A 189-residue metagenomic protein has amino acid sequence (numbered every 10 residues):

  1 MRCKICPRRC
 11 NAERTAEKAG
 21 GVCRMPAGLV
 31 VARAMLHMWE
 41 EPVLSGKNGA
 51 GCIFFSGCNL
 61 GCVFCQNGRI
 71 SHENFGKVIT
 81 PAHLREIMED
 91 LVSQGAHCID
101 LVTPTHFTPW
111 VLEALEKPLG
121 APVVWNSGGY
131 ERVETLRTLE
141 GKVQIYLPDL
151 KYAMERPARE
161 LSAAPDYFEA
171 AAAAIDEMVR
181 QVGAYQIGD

Functional and structural regions predicted by a protein language model:
M1-A19, G183-D189: Auxiliary Fe-S-binding modules of radical SAM enzymes
A19, R24-Y146, M154-R156: Conserved Radical SAM active-site core
I79, S162-A170: Alpha-helix N-cap and loop-to-helix initiation/capping positions
L136, E140, F168-I175: A general structural signal for well-ordered alpha-helical packing
A170-D189: Conserved C-terminal portion of the radical SAM core fold that forms the substrate/S-adenosylmethionine-binding
